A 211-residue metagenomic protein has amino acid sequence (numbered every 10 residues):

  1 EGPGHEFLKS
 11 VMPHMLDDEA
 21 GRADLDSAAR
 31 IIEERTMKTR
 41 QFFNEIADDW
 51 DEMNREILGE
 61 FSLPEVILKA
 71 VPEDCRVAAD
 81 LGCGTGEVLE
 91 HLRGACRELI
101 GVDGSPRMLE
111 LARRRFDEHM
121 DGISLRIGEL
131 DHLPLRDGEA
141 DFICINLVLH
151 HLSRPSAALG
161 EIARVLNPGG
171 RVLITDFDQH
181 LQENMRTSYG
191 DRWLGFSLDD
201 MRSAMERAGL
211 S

Functional and structural regions predicted by a protein language model:
E1-Q41: N-terminal auxiliary segments of SAM/dcSAM-dependent transferases
A47-E56: Class I SAM-dependent methyltransferase Rossmann-like catalytic core, especially the SAM/SAH-binding loop
I57-V77: Conserved alpha-helix/loop element of class I SAM-dependent methyltransferases that forms part of the SAM/SAH-binding
A79, T85-H132: Class I SAM-dependent methyltransferase SAM/SAH-binding core
D131-I143: A short acidic, Gly/Pro-enriched loop at the edge of an enzyme's catalytic core that lines a small-molecule cofactor
D141-R154: A short SAM/SAH-binding and catalytic strip from SAM-dependent methyltransferases
S156-R171: A short glycine-rich, Lys/Arg-flanked "PGG" loop and its adjoining helix->strand segment in the class I
R171-S211: C-terminal alpha-helical "lid/dimerization" subdomain adjacent to the S-adenosyl-L-methionine
